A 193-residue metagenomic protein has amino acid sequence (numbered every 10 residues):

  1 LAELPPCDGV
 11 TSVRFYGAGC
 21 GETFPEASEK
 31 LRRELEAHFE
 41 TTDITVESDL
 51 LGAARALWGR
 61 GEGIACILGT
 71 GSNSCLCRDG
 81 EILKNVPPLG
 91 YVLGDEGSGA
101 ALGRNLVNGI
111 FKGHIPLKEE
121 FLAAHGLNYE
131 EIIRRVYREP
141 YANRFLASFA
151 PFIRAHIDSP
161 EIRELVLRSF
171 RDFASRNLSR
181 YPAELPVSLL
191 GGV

Functional and structural regions predicted by a protein language model:
L1-R14, A37, T42, L57-I64 (+1 more regions): ATP-binding/phosphotransfer module of carbohydrate and carboxylate kinases, centering on a glycine-rich
A18-G21, T70-N73: Short glycine-rich anion-binding loops that position phosphate/pyrophosphate groups of nucleotides and phosphorylated
E22-K30: Metal-dependent catalytic neighborhoods of phosphoester/phosphodiester hydrolases
K30-H38, R60-I64, D79-K84: A glycine- and small-aliphatic-rich helix-loop capping segment at beta-alpha/alpha-beta transitions that lines
V46-S48: Short loop/edge segments at beta-strand edges and connector loops that shape dinucleotide/nucleotide cofactor-binding
G52: Metabolite-binding pocket within alpha/beta catalytic cores that recognizes anionic/polar moieties
R55, C66, S72-C77: Short beta-strand scaffold segments in enzyme catalytic cores
I82-G126: Glycine-rich phosphate-binding loop plus the immediately following alpha-helix
